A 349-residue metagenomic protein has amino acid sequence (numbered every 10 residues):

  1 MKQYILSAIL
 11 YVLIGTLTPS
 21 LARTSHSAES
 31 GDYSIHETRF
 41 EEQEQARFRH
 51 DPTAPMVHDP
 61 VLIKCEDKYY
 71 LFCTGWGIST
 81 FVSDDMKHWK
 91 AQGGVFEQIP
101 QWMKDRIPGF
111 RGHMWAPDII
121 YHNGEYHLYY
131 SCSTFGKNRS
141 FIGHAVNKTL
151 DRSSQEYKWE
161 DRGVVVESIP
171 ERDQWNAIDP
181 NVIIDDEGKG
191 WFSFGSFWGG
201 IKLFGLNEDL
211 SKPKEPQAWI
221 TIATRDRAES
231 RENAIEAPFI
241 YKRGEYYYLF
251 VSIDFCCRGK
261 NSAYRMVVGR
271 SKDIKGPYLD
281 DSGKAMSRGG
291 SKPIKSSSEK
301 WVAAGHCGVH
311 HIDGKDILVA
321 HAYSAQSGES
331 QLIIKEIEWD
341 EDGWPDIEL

Functional and structural regions predicted by a protein language model:
M1-Y4: Positively charged n-region of N-terminal signal peptides that target proteins for export
S7-T16: Bacterial N-terminal signal peptides
T16-L17, C73: Hydrophobic alpha-helical segments
R23-L349: Carbohydrate-active catalytic/glycan-binding domains of CAZyme proteins, especially the secreted or lumenal ectodomains
